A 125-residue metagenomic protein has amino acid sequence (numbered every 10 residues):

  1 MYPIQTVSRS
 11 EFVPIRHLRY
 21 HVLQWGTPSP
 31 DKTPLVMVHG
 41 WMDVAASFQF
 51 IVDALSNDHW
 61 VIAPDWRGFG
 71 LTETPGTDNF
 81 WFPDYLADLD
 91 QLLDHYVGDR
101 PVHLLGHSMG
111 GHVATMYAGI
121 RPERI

Functional and structural regions predicted by a protein language model:
Y2-R19: N-terminal cap/lid segment of alpha/beta-hydrolase-fold proteins
R16-L18, L23, S29, A63-L105: Active-site loop/oxyanion-hole signature of alpha/beta-hydrolase fold enzymes
H21-T74: Conserved HGGG/HGGXW glycine-rich cap/lid loop of the alpha/beta-hydrolase fold
A54, P83, A87, H112 (+1 more regions): Soluble, non-transmembrane catalytic domains of enzymes that act on hydrophobic metabolites at membranes
S56, V97, P122: Short conserved AdoMet
R100-I125: Conserved hydrolase catalytic core segment
